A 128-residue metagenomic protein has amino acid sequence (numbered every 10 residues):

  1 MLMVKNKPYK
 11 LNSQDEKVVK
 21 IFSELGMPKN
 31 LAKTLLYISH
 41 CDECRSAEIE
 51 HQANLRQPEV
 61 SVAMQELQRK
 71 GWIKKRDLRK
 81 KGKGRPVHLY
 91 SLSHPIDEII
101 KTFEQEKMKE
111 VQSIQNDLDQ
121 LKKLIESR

Functional and structural regions predicted by a protein language model:
M1-L25, K81: N-terminal leader segment of winged-helix/HTH proteins
N6-Y9, R45-S46, V60-Q65, Q120-L121: N-terminal start-of-chain detector that recognizes signal peptides and the immediate post-cleavage beginning
K20-N30, R45, L78-I100: Short, cationic-aromatic polyanion-contact patches
I21-L55: N-terminal helix-turn-helix DNA-binding core of bacterial DNA-binding proteins
C41-C44, K70-I73, I96: Short, charged/polar surface micro-motifs in flexible loops or helix N-caps
A47-V87: Canonical helix-turn-helix DNA-binding module
H94-R128: Amphipathic alpha-helical dimerization/coiled-coil segments that flank or bridge DNA-binding/regulatory modules
